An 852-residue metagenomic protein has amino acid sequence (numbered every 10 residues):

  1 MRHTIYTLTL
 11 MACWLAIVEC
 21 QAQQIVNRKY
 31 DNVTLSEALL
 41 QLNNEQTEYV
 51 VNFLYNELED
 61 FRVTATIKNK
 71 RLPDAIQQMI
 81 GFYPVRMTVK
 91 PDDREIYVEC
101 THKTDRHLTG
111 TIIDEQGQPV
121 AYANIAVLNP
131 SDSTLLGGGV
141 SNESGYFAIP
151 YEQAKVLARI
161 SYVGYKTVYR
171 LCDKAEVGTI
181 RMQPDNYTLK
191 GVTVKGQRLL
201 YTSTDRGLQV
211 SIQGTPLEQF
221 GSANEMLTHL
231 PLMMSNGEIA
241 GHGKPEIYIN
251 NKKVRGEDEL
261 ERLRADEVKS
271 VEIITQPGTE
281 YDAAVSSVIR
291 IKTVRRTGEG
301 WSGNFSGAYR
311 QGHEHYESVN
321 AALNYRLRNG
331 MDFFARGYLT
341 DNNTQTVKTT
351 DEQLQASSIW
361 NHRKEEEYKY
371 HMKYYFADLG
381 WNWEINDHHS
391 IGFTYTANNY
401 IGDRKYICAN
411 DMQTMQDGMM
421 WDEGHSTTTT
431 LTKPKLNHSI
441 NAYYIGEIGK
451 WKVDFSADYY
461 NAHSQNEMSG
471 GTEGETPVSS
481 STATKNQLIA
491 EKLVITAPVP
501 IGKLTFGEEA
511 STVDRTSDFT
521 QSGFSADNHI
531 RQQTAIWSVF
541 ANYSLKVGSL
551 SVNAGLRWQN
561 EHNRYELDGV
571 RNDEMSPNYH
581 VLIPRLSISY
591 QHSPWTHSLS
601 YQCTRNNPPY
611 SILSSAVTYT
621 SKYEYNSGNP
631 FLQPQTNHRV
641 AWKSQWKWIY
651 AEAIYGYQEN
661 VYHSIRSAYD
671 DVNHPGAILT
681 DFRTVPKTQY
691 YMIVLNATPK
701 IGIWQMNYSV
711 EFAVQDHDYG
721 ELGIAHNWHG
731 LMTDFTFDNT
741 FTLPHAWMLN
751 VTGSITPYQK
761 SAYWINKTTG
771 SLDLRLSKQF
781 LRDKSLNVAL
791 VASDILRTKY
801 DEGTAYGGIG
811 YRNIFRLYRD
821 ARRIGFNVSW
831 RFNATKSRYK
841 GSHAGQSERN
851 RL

Functional and structural regions predicted by a protein language model:
Q21-K103, S133-G137, R198-L200, S235-E246: N-terminal export/assembly leaders
L39, E45-Q46, Y83, D92-D105 (+6 more regions): Short, acidic, small-residue-rich periplasmic hinge/interaction motif at the N-terminus of Gram-negative outer-membrane
E95-C100, K174-Q183, G191, A223-M226 (+4 more regions): N-terminal periplasmic accessory domains that precede and gate Gram-negative outer-membrane beta-barrel machines
S131-Y146: Short, acidic Ser/Thr/Gly-rich low-complexity loop/linker segments typical of extracellular and cell-surface proteins
A148-P150, H229, S235, N250-G278: Short acidic/polar hinge/loop motifs at secondary-structure boundaries that mediate gating or recognition
Y374-G402, G424-D568, Q591-T596, I649-A653 (+1 more regions): Face-selective signature of the C-terminal outer-membrane beta-barrel domain
L488-K492, I536, S627, Q633 (+3 more regions): Outer membrane beta-barrel strand-and-loop segments of large Gram-negative receptors, especially TonB-dependent
Q532-T534, E574-P577, R605-E659, I678-Y691 (+1 more regions): Outer-membrane beta-barrel signature, preferentially recognizing the C-terminal barrel domain of Gram-negative
